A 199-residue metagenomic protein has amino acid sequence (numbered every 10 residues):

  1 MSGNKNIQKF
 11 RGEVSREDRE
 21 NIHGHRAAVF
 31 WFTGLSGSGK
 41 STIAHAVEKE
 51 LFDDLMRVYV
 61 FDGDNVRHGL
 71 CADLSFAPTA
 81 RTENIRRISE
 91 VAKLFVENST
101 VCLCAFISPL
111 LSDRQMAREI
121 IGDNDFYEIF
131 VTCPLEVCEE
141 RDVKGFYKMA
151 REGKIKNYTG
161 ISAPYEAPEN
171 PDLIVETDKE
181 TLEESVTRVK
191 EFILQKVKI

Functional and structural regions predicted by a protein language model:
M1-V29: Extreme N-terminal, non-catalytic leader segments that precede Walker-type/kinase nucleotide-binding cores
F32: Hydrophobic anchor at the beta1->P-loop junction of P-loop NTPases
S36: The conserved Walker
K40: Conserved lysine of the Walker
H45-E90: Conserved substrate/cofactor phosphate-moiety recognition/catalytic segment in nucleotide-dependent phosphotransferases
V60, F126-F130, D172-I174: Conserved beta-strand scaffold positions in the cores of enzyme catalytic domains, especially in NTP/NDP-utilizing
G69-F76, A92-A150, N157: ATP-dependent NMP and nucleoside kinases share a basic, alpha-helical "lid"
T132-L135, E140-R188, K196-I199: Small-molecule kinase domains that catalyze NTP-dependent phosphoryl transfer to phosphate-bearing small molecules
